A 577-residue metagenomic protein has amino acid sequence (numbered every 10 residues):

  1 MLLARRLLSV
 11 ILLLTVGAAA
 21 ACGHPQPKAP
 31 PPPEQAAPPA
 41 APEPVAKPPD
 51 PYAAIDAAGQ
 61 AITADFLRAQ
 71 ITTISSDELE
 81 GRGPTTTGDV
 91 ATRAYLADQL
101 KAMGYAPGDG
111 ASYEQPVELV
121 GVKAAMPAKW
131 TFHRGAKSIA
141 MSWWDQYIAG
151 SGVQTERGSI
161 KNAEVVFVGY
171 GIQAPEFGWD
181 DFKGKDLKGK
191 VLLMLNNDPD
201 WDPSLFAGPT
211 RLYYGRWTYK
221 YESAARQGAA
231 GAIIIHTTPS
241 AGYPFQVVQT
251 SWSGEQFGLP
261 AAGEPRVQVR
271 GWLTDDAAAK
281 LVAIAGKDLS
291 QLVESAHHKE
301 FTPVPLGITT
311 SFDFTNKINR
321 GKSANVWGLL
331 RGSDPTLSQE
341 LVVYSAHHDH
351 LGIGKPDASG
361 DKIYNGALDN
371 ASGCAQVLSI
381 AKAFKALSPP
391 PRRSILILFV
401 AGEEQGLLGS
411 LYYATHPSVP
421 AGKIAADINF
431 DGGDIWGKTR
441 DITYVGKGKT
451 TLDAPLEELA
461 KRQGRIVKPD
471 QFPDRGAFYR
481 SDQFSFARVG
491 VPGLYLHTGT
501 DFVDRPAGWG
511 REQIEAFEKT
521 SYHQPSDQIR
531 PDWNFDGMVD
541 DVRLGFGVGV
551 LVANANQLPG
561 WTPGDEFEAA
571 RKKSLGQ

Functional and structural regions predicted by a protein language model:
A18-A21: C-terminal motif of bacterial Sec signal peptides marking the signal peptidase cleavage site
A61-P107, T131-H133, D186, K190-L212 (+2 more regions): Catalytic-core environment of secreted peptidases
T63, S142-A262, R266-V269, R331 (+4 more regions): Extracellular/luminal Protease-associated
E80-L205, L306, I318, S323: Noncatalytic luminal/extracellular "stalk/propeptide" segments of secretory-pathway proteins
H133-S138, W144-G184, G263-G366, K382 (+1 more regions): Soluble metallo-hydrolase cores and metallopeptidase-like ectodomains found primarily in the secretory/periplasmic
M141-Q146, R157-G158, K183, L259-L289 (+2 more regions): Metal-dependent peptidase/peptidase-like ectodomains
P209-G215, Y219, S223, S240 (+4 more regions): Acidic/histidine-rich catalytic neighborhood of metal-dependent amide-processing enzymes
K382, A386, F502-R571: His/Asp/Glu-rich mid-to-C-terminal helical/loop segments that flank catalytic regions of hydrolases
